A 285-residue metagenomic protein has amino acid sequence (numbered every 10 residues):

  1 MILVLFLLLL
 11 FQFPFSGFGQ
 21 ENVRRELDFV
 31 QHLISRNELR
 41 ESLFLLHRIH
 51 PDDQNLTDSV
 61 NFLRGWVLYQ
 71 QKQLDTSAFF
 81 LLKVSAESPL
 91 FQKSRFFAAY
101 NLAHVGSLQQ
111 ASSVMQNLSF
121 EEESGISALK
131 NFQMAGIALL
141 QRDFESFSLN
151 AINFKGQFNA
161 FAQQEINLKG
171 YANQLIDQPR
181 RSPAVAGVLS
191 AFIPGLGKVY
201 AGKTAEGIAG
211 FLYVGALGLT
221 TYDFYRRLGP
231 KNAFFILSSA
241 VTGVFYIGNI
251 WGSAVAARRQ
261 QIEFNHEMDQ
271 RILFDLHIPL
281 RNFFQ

Functional and structural regions predicted by a protein language model:
L3-F13: Sec-dependent N-terminal signal peptides
Q20-Q174: Alpha-helical protein-protein interaction scaffolds
S59, K93-Y100, S107, G170-Q285: Hydrophobic alpha-helical membrane segments
